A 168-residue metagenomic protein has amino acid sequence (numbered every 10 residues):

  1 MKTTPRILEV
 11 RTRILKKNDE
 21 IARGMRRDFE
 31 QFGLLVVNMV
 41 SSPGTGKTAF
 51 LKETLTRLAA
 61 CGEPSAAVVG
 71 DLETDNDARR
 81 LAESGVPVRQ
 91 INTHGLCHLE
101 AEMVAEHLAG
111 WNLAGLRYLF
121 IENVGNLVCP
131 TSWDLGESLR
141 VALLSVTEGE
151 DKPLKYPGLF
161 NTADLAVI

Functional and structural regions predicted by a protein language model:
T4-R27, Q31-L34, T54-S138, E148-D151 (+1 more regions): Nucleotide-state-sensitive switch-loop elements of NTP-binding domains
M39: Hydrophobic anchor at the beta1->P-loop junction of P-loop NTPases
P43: The conserved Walker
K47: Conserved lysine of the Walker
F50: Hydrophobic positions on the alpha1 helix immediately C-terminal to the Walker A/P-loop
A66, V141-L143, F160-I168: Conserved beta-strand/loop subsegment of P-loop NTPase cores
Y156: Acidic, amphipathic alpha-helical patches
